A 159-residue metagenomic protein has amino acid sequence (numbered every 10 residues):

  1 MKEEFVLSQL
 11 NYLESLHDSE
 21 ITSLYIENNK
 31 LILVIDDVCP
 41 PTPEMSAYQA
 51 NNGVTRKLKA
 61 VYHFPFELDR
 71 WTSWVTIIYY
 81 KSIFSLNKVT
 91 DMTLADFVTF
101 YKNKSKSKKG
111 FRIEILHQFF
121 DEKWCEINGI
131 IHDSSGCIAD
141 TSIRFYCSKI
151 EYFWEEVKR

Functional and structural regions predicted by a protein language model:
M1-R159: Surface-exposed, interaction-prone regions used to assemble/regulate multi-protein complexes
